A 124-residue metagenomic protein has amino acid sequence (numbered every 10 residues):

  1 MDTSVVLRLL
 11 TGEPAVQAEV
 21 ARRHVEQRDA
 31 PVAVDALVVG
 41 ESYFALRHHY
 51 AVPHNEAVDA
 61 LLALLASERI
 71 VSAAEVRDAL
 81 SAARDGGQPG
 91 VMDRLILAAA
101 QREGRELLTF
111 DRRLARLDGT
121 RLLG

Functional and structural regions predicted by a protein language model:
M1-A33, R47-D59, G124: Short, well-structured N-terminal submotif of metal-dependent ribonuclease cores
D2, E41, D93, D111: Acidic active-site catalytic centers that drive phospho-/nucleotidyl reactions and related ester hydrolyses
T3, A36, V76, D93-R94: Conserved glycosyltransferase catalytic-site signature
V6, V39, L114-A115: A generic structural signal for short hydrophobic patches within well-formed alpha-helices
R28-V32, S67, R102-E106: Short active-site oxyanion
A36, G40, D59-G86: Acidic catalytic patch
L97-G124: Acidic, PIN/NYN-like endoribonuclease modules and their adjacent C-terminal/linker elements
